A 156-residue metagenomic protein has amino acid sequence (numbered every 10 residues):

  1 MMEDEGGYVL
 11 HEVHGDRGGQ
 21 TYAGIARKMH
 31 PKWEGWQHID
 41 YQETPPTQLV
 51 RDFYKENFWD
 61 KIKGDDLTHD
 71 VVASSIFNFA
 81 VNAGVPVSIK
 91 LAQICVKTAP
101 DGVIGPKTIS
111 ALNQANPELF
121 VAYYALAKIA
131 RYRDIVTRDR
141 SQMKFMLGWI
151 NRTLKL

Functional and structural regions predicted by a protein language model:
M1-L156: Cell-wall polysaccharide-cleaving catalytic domain and substrate-binding groove, primarily in peptidoglycan/chitin
